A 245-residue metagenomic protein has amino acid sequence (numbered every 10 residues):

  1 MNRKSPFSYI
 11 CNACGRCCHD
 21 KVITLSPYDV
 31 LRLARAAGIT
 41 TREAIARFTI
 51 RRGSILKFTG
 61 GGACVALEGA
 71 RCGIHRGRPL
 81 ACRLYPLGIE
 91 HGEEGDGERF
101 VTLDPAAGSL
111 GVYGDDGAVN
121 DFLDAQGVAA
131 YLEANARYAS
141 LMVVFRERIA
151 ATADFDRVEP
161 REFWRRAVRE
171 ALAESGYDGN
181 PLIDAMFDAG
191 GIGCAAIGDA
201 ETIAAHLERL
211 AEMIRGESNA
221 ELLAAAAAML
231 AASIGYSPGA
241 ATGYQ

Functional and structural regions predicted by a protein language model:
M1-Q245: Short loop/turn segments that flank or connect secondary-structure elements
